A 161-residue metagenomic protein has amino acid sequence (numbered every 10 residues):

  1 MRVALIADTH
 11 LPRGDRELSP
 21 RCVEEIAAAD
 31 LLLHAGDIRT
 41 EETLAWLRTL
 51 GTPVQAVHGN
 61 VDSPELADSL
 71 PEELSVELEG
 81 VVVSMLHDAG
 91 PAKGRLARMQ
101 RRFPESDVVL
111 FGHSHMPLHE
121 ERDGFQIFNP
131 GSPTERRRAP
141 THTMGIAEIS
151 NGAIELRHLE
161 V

Functional and structural regions predicted by a protein language model:
M1-T52, D62-P71, G80, P140-H142 (+1 more regions): N-terminal active-site segment of His-dependent metallophosphoesterases
L5-A7, L31-D37, Q55-N60, S84-H87 (+2 more regions): Active-site neighborhood of phospho(di)ester-bond hydrolases with catalytic His/Asp-centered motifs
I6, L78-E79, R101-S106, F128-V161: Binuclear metal-dependent phosphoesterase catalytic core
L11, T40, G90, M116 (+1 more regions): Short active-site segment of divalent metal-dependent hydrolases/proteases that encodes the spacing between
R13-E25, M85-L86, G90-F103: Pre-active-site segment of Zn-dependent metallo-hydrolases
P53-K93, E105: Helix-adjacent hinge/juxtasegments
E73-L74, P117, G145: Residue-level detector of beta-strand structural context in well-folded domains
R95-L118: Non-DNA-binding regulatory cores of transcription-related proteins, predominantly C-terminal effector-binding
